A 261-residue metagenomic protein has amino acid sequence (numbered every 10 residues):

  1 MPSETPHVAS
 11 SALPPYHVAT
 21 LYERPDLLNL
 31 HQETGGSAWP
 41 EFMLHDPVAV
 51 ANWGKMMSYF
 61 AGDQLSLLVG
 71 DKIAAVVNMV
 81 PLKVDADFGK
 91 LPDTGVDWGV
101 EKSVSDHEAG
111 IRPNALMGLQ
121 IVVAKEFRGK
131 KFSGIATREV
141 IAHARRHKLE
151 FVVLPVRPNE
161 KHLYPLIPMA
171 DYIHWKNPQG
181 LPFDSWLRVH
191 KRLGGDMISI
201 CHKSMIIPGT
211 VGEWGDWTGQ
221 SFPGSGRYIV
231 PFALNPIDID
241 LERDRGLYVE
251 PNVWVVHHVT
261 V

Functional and structural regions predicted by a protein language model:
P2-T94: Short amphipathic alpha-helix that is part of the acyltransferase structural core
A12-L28, H45-V48, G134-H143, H147 (+2 more regions): C-terminal/domain-terminus segments
M57-F60, R245-E250: A short catalytic or substrate-binding loop motif that flags glycine-/basic-rich loops and adjacent residues that bind
N78-Q120, P158-F183, C201-G224, Y228-R245: Conserved acyl-donor/pantetheine-binding loop and adjacent beta-alpha core of acyl/acetyltransferases and related
Q120-V123, R128-R146, F151-L154: Conserved acetyl-CoA-binding loop-helix of GNAT-fold acetyltransferases
D184-R192: Short alpha-helix
K191-S199: Conserved acetyl-CoA-binding loop of GNAT-fold acetyltransferases
